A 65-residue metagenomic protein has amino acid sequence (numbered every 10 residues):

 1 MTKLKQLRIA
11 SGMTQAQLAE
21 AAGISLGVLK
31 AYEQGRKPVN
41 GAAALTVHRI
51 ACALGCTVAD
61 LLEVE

Functional and structural regions predicted by a protein language model:
T2-A21: Short basic helix-loop element that most often maps to the first helix and adjoining turn of HTH DNA-binding modules
L4, L18, L29-Y32, L61: Conserved hydrophobic/aromatic packing and binding residues within compact polymer-binding modules
L7, G41-A44: Short, Lys/Arg-enriched C-terminal cap helix and immediately downstream tail that follows
T14, S25-V28, A43, T57: Short coil turns linking two alpha-helices in DNA-binding domains
I24-N40: Recognition helix of helix-turn-helix/homeodomain-like DNA-binding domains that insert into the DNA major groove
A44-D60: DNA major-groove recognition helix of helix-turn-helix/homeodomain DNA-binding modules
V64: Conserved short acidic donor-positioning loop in nucleotide-sugar-dependent glycosyltransferases
